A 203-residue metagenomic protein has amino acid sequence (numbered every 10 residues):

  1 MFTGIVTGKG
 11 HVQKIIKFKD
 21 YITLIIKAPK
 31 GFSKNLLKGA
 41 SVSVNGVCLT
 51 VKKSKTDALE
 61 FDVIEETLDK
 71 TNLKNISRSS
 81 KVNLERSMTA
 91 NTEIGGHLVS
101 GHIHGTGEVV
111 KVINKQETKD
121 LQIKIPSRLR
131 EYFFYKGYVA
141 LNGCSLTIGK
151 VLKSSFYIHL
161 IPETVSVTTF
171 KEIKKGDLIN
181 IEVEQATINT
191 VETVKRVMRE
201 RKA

Functional and structural regions predicted by a protein language model:
M1-A203: Conserved loop->alpha-helix
